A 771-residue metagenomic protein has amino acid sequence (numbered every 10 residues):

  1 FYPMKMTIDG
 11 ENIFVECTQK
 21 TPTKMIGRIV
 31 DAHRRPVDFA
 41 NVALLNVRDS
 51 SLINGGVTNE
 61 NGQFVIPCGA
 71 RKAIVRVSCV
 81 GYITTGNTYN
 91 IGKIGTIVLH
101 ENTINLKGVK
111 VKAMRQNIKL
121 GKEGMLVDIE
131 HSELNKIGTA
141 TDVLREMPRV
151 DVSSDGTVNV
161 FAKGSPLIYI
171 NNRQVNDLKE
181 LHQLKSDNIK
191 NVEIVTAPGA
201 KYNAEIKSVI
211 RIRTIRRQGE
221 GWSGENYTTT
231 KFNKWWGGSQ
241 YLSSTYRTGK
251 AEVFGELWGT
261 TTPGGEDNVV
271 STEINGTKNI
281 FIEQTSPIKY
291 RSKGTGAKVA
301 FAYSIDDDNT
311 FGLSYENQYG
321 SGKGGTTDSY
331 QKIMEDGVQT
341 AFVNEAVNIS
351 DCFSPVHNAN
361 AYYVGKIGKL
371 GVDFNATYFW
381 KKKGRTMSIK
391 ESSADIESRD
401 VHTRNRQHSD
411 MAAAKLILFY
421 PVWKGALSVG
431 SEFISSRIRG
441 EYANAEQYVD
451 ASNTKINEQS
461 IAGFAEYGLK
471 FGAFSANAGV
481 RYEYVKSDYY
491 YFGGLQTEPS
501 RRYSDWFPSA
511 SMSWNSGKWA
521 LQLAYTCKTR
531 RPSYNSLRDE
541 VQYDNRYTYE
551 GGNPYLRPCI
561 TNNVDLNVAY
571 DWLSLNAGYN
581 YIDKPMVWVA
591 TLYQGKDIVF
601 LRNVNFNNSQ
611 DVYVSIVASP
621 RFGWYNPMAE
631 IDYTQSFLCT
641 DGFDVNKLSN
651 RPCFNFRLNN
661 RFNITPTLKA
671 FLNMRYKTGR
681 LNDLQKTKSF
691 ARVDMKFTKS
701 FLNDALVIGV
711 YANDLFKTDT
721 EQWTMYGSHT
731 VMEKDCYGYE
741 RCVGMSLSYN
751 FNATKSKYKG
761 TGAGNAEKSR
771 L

Functional and structural regions predicted by a protein language model:
Y2, I8-P22, R28-R35, A40-L45 (+5 more regions): Short, acidic, small-residue-rich periplasmic hinge/interaction motif at the N-terminus of Gram-negative outer-membrane
I13-E16, G92-H100, G108, A140-V143 (+5 more regions): N-terminal periplasmic accessory domains that precede and gate Gram-negative outer-membrane beta-barrel machines
R48-Q63: Short, acidic Ser/Thr/Gly-rich low-complexity loop/linker segments typical of extracellular and cell-surface proteins
V65-P67, A140, E146, R173-G199: Short acidic/polar hinge/loop motifs at secondary-structure boundaries that mediate gating or recognition
R213-T228, D267, E283, T295-V299 (+7 more regions): Surface-exposed extracellular loop regions of Gram-negative outer-membrane beta-barrel proteins
G296-S321, A346-F492, W514-N515, W519-A520 (+2 more regions): Face-selective signature of the C-terminal outer-membrane beta-barrel domain
M411-K415, S460-A462, G551, R557 (+3 more regions): Outer membrane beta-barrel strand-and-loop segments of large Gram-negative receptors, especially TonB-dependent
T454-E458, E498-R501, T529-D583, V599-V612 (+1 more regions): Outer-membrane beta-barrel signature, preferentially recognizing the C-terminal barrel domain of Gram-negative
